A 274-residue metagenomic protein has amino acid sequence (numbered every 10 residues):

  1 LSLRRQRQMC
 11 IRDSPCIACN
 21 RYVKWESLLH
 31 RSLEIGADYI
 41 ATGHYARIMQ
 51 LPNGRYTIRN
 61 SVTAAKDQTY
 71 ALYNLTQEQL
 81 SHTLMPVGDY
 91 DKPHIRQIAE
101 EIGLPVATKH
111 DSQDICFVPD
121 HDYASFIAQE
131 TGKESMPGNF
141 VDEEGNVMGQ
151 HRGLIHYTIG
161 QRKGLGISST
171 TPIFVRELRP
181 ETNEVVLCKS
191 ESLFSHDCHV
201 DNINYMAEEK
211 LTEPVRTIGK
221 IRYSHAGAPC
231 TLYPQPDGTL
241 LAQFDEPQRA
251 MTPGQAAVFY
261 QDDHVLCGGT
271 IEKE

Functional and structural regions predicted by a protein language model:
L1-I11: Single conserved hydrophobic/aromatic residue that forms the stacking wall/gate of nucleotide- or nucleobase-binding
S2, V23-S27, T170: Short, conserved clusters of charged catalytic residues that mark active-site and nucleotide-handling motifs
C10, C16-C19: Short cysteine clusters
S14-C16, H82-T83: Short, contiguous strand/loop micro-motifs
A18-P52: Feature captures the FAD/FMN-dependent oxidoreductase FAD-binding
A41-I48, T57-E274: AMP-forming adenylation/ATP pyrophosphatase catalytic core
